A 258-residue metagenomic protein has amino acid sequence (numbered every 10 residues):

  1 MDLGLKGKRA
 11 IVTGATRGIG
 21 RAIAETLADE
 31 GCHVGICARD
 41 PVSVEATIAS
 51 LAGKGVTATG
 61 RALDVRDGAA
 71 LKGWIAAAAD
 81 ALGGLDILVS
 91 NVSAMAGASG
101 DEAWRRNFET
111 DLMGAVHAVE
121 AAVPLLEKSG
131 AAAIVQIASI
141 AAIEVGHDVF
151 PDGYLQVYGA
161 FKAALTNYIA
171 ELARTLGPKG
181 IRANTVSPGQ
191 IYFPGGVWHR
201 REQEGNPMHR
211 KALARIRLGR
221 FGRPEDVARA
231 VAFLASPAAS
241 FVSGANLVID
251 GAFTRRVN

Functional and structural regions predicted by a protein language model:
M1, A49, G53, V149-P151 (+3 more regions): A glycine/serine/threonine-rich, flexible loop-to-helix segment that serves as the NAD(P) cofactor-binding "lid"
D2, A232, S243-N258: Short C-terminal tail/terminal secondary-structure segment of NAD(P)H-dependent dehydrogenase/reductase domains
T16-R17: Conserved glycine-rich cofactor-binding loop
P41-V42, A62-W74, D101, E225-D226: The beta1-alpha1 cofactor-binding region of Rossmann-like NAD(H)/NADP(H)-dependent oxidoreductases
M95-A98, V135-A164, I169-P178, Q190: Catalytic loop of short-chain dehydrogenase/reductase
A96-F108, Y154, A212: Substrate-binding pocket helix/loop in short-chain dehydrogenase/reductase
G177, R182, V242-G244: Short, small/polar-rich loop/turn modules that mediate ligand/substrate recognition or access, typified
